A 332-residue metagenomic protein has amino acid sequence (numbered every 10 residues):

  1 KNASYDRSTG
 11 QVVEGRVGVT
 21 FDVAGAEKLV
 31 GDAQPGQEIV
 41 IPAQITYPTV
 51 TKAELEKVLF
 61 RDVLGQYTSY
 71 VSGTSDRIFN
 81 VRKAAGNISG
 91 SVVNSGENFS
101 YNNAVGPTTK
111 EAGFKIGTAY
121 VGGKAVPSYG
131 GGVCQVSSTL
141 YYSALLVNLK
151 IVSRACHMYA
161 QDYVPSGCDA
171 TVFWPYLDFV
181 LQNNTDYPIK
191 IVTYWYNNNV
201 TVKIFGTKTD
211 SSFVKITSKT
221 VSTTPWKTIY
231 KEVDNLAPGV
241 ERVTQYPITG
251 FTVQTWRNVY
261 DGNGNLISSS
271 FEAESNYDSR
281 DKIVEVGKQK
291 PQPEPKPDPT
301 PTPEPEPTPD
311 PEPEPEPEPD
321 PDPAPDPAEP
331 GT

Functional and structural regions predicted by a protein language model:
K1-T332: Well-ordered beta-sheet/strand-loop patches within structured domains
